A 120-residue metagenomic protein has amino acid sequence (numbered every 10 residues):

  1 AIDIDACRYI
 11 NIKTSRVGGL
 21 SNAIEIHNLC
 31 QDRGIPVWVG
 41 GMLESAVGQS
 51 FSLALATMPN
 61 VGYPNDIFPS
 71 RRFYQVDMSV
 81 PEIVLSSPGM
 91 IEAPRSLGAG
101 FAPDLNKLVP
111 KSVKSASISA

Functional and structural regions predicted by a protein language model:
A1-M90: Shared catalytic-loop signature of beta/alpha-barrel
R72, M78-A120: C-terminal extensions of enzymes
